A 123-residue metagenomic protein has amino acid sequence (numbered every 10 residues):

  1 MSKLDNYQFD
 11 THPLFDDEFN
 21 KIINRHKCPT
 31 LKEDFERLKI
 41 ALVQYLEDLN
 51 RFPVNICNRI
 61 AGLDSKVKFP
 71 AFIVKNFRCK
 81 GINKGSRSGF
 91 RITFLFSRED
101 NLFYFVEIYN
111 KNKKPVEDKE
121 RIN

Functional and structural regions predicted by a protein language model:
M1-S86, E99-L102, N110-N123: Basic, Lys/Arg-enriched alpha-helical interface segments
S86-I92: Short, surface-exposed coil-to-beta transition loops
F94-R98: Short, low-complexity Ser/Thr-rich regulatory SLiMs
F105: Short glycine-/small-residue motifs
